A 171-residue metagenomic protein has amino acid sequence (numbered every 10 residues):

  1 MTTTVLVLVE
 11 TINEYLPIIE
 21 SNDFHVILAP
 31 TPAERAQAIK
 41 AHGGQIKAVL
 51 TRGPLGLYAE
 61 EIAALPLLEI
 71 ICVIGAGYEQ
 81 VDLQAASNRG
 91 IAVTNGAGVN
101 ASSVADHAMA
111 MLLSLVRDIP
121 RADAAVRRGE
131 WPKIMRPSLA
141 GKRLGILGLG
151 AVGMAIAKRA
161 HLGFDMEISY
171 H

Functional and structural regions predicted by a protein language model:
M1-A48: N-terminal glycine-/charge-rich "phosphate-binding" loop or analogous flexible N-terminal tail
T2, L68, A140-R143: Phosphate-coordination loops involved in phosphoryl transfer and adenosine-cofactor binding
L6, I27, I70-C72, A92-T94 (+1 more regions): Structural detector of well-ordered beta-strand residues that form the stable sheet scaffold of enzyme domains
V9-N13, P30-E34, R52-G56, G75-Y78 (+1 more regions): Short beta->alpha connector loops
I18, H107, M111, A155 (+1 more regions): Rossmann-fold NAD(P)-dependent oxidoreductase module
S21, A86-N88, L162-G163: Residues at the C-terminal ends
Q45-D123, P137: Phosphate/diphosphate ligand-binding glycine-rich loop within oxidoreductases
I134-H171: Rossmann-like dinucleotide/phosphate-binding beta-alpha-beta segment
